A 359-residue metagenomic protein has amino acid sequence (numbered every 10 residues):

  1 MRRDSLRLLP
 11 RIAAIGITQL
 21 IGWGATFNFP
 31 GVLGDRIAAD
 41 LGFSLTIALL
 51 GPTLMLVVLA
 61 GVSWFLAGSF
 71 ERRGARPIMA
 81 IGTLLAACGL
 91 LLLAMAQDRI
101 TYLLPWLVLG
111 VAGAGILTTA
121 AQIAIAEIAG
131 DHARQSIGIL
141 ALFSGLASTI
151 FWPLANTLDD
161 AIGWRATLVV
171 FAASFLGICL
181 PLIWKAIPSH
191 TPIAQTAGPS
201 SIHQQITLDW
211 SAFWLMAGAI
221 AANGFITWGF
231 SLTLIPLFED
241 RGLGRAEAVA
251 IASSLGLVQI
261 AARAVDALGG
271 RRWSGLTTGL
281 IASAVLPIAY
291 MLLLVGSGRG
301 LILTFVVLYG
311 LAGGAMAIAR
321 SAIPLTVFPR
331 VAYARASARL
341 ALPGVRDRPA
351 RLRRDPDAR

Functional and structural regions predicted by a protein language model:
P10-L45, V62-L66, W152, F230-I235: Extracytoplasmic
L20, G89, T101-I116, A221 (+1 more regions): Hydrophobic core of transmembrane alpha-helices in multi-pass small-molecule transporters, especially MFS/SLC-type
T26-G34, D209-A267, R351: Extracytoplasmic gate region of multi-pass secondary transporters
G61-A75, A262-G275, R359: Helix-to-loop junctions at the C-terminal end of transmembrane segments in multipass secondary transporters
G61-I100: Conserved MFS/SLC helix-loop-helix module at the cytosolic interface between two early adjacent transmembrane helices
G115-A129, A315-F328: Intracellular juxtamembrane helix-capping segments at the cytosolic ends of symmetry-related transmembrane helices
D131, I139-H190: Helix-loop-helix hairpin linking two adjacent transmembrane segments in secondary transporters
I220, S253-Q259, V265, R272-I323: C-terminal transmembrane helical hairpin of 12-TM major facilitator-type secondary transporters
